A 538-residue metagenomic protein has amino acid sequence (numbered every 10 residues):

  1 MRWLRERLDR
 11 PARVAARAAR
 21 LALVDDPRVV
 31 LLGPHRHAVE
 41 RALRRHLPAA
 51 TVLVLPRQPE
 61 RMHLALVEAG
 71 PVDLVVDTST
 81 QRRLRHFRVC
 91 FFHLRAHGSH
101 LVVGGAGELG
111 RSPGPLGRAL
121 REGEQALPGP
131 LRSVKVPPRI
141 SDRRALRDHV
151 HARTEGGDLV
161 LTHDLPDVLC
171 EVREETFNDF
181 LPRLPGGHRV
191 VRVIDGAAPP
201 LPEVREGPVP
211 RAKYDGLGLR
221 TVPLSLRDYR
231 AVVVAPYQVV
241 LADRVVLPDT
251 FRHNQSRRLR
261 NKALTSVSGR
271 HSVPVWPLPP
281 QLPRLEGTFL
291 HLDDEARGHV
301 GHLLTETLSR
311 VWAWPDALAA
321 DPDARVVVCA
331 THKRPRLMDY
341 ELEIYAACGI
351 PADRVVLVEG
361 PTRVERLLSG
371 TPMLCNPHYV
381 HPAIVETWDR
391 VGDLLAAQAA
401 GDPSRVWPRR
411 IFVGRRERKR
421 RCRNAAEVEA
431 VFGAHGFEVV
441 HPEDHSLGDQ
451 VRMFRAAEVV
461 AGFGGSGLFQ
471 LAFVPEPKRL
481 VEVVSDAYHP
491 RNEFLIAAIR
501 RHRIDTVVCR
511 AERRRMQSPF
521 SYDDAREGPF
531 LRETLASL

Functional and structural regions predicted by a protein language model:
M1-D26: Class I SAM-dependent methyltransferase Rossmann-like catalytic core, especially the SAM/SAH-binding loop
R2-W3, H35-A38, P115-L538: The feature primarily captures lumenal catalytic ectodomains of type II secretory-pathway glycosyltransferases
R17-A65: SAM cofactor-binding core of SAM-dependent methyltransferases, primarily the Rossmann-like beta-alpha-beta module
D26, L47, V72, H97-G98 (+3 more regions): Short, well-ordered alpha-helix to beta-strand connector turns
R61-G70, R452: Short amphipathic alpha-helix with an adjacent loop that forms part of the alpha/beta core around
V76: N-terminal Rossmann-like NAD(P) cofactor-binding module of classical short-chain dehydrogenase/reductase
F87-H97: A short glycine-rich, Lys/Arg-flanked "PGG" loop and its adjoining helix->strand segment in the class I
G98-G104: Conserved beta-strand signature within the Rossmann-like core of class I S-adenosyl-L-methionine
